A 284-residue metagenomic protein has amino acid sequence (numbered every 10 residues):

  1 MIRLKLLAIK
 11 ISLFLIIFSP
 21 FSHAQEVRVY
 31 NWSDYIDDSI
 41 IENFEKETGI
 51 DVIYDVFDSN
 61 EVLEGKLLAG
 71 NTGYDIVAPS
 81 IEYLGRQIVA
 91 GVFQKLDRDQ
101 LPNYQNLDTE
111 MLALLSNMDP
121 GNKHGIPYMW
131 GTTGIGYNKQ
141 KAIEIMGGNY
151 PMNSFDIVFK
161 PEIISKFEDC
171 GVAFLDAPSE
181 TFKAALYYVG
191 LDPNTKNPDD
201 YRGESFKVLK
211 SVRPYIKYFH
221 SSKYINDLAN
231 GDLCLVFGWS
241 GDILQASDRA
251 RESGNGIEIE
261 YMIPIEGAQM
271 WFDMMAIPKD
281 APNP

Functional and structural regions predicted by a protein language model:
Q25-Q87: Early extracytoplasmic/lumenal segment of secretory-pathway proteins
V52-S59, N197-D200, P214-S221, Y261-M262: Short beta-strand-to-loop elements that line the ligand-binding cleft of bilobed periplasmic-binding protein-like
L67, Q87, L228-A229, I277: Hydrophobic residues within well-ordered alpha-helices
Y74-P79, K217, C234-W239: Paired acidic/hydrophobic, glycine-rich loop segments that form the ligand-binding mouth/hinge of periplasmic-binding
Y83-R86, L235-G256: A ligand-binding cleft/hinge motif common to bilobed small-molecule-binding domains
L84, I88-Y215, S222, A229: Extracytoplasmic ligand-binding site segments that recognize negatively charged/polar headgroups
F219, G238, A250-P284: Extracytoplasmic/periplasmic substrate-recognition and gating elements
